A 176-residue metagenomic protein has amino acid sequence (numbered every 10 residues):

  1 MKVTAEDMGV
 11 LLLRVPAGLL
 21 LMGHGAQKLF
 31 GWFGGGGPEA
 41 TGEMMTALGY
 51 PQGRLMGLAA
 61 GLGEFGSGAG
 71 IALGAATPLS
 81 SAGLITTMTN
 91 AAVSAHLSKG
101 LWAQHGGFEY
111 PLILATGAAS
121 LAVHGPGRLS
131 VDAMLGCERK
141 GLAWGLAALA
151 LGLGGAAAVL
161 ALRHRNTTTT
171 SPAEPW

Functional and structural regions predicted by a protein language model:
M1-K28, A76-W176: Extended, low-polarity transmembrane helix blocks
L20, H24-A60: Solvent-exposed, well-ordered loop and adjacent helix/strand elements within mature globular domains that form
F30, I71-G74: Amphipathic alpha-helical interaction elements
F30-F33, F65, F108: Phenylalanine-focused residue identity feature
E43, A60, G74, L84-T87: Internal, well-ordered alpha-helical scaffold/interface segments that support domain packing or protein-protein contacts
L55-S67, A82: Hydrophobic alpha-helical transmembrane segments
G63-I71, A95-H96: Hydrophobic, membrane-inserted alpha-helices
